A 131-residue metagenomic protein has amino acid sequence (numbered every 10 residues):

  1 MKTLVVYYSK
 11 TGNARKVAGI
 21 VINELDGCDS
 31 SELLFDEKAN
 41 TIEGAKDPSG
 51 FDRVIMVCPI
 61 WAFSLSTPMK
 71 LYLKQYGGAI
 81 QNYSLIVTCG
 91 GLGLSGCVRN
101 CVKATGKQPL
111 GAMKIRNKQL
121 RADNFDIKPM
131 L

Functional and structural regions predicted by a protein language model:
M1-Q75, N124-L131: N-terminal beta1-alpha1-beta2 submodule of the flavodoxin-like/Rossmannoid cofactor-binding fold
N13, W61, G90-G93, Q119: Glycine-/small-residue-rich active-site loops that bind phosphorylated ligands and cofactors
V21, L25-D26, A79, A104-Q108: Short, structured coil segments at secondary-structure junctions
C28-E32, Q108-I115: Short beta-strand elements in bilobed, periplasmic/extracellular small-molecule ligand-binding domains
F63-G93: Mid-chain, well-packed structural core segment of small domains
G96-G106: Short, aromatic/basic amphipathic alpha-helical patches
L110-L131: Glycine-rich phosphate/pyrophosphate-binding loop and the adjoining helix
